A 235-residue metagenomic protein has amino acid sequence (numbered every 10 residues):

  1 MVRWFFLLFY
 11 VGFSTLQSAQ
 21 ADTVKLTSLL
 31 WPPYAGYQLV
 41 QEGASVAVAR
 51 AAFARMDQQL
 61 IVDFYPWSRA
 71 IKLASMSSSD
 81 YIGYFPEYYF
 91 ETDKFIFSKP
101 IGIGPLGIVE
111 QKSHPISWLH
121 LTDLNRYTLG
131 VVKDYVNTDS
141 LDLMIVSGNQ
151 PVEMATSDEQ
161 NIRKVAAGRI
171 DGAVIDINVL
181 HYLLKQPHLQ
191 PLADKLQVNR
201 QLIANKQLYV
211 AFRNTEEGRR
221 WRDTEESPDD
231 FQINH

Functional and structural regions predicted by a protein language model:
W4-T15: Bacterial N-terminal signal peptides
A21-D93: Extracytoplasmic small-molecule ligand-binding "clamshell" domains of the periplasmic binding protein/Venus flytrap
T23-Y37, L121-V136: Short loop->beta-strand "edge-of-pocket" segments that line small-molecule binding or catalytic clefts across diverse
S28-L30, G104-L106, Q190-E226: Periplasmic-binding protein-like
V46-R55, N125-T128, Y135, Q207-H235: Extended ligand-binding regions for polar small-molecule ligands
A47-D57, K99-P100, D123-N125, D134-T156 (+1 more regions): Ligand-binding cleft/hinge of the Venus flytrap
L60-K72, E153-A167: Short helix-initiation/N-cap motifs at beta->coil->alpha
V62-D123, V136-N137, R200-I203: Acidic, polar ligand-binding/catalytic clefts
